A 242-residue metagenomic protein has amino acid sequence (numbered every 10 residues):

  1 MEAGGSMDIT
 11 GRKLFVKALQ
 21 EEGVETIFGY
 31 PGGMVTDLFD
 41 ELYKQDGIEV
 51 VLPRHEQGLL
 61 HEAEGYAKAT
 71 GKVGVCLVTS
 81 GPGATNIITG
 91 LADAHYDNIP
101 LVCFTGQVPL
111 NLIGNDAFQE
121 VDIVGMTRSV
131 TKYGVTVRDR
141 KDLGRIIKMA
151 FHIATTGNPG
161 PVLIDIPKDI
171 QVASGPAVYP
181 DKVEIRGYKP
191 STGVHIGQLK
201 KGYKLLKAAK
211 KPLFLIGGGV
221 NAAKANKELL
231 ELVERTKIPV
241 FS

Functional and structural regions predicted by a protein language model:
E2-S242: N-terminal alpha/beta PP-like core and its mobile active-site loop of ThDP/TPP-dependent enzymes
